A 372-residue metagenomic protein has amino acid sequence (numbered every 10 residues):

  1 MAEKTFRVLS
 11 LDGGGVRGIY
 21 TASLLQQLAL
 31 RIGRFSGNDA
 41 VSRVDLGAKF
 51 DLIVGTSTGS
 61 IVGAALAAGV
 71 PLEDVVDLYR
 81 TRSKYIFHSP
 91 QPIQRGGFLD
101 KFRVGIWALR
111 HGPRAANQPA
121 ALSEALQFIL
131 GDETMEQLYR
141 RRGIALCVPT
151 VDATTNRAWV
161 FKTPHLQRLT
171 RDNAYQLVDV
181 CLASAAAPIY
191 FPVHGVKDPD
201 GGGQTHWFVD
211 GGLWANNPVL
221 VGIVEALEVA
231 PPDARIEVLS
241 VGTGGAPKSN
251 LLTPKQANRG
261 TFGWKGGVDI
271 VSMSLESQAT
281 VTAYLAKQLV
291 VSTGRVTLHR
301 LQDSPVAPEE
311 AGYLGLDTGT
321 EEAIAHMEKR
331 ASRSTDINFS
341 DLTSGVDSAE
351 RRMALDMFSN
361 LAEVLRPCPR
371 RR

Functional and structural regions predicted by a protein language model:
M1-S10, T21, A153, V160: Small-residue-rich anion-binding loops in enzyme active sites
A2-E3, V196-P199, Q204-T205, L213-A215 (+3 more regions): C-terminal helical/tail subdomains of lipid-metabolizing enzymes
T5-V8, V16-L126, T170, D179-C181: Patatin-like phospholipase
V8-L11, A48-S57, A145-V151, W207-D210 (+2 more regions): Extended hydrophobic secondary-structure segments that form protein cores and membrane-embedded regions
D12-V16, T58-I61, V151-T155, H165-L166 (+3 more regions): Conserved beta-strand elements of beta-rich interaction domains across eukaryotes, especially beta-propellers
V16, R141-P231: Active-site gating loop/helix substructures
D45, A125, I129-R141, Q176-L177: Short, structural beta-strand-to-alpha-helix junction motif
V241-F262, G267-A279: Extended C-terminal subregions enriched in glycine
